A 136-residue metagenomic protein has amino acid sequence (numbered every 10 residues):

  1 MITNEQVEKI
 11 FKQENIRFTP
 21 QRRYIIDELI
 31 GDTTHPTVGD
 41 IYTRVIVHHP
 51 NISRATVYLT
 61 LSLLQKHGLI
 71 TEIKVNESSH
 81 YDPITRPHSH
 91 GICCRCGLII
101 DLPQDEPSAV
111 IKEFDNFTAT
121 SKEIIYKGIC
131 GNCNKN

Functional and structural regions predicted by a protein language model:
I2-N15: Short, Lys/Arg-enriched N-terminal segment that forms or immediately precedes the first helix of a structured domain
I10, D27-D32, R44: Short amphipathic alpha-helical elements of helix-turn-helix/winged-helix folds
F18, D32-T37: Short capping segments at the starts of secondary-structure elements
R23-E28, L98: Pre-recognition alpha-helix immediately N-terminal to the DNA-recognition helix within helix-turn-helix or winged-helix
D40-I46, V57: A short acidic, leucine-rich amphipathic alpha-helix
V57-H67: Basic amphipathic alpha-helical segments that dock to polyanions
K66-N136: Non-DNA-binding regulatory cores of transcription-related proteins, predominantly C-terminal effector-binding
